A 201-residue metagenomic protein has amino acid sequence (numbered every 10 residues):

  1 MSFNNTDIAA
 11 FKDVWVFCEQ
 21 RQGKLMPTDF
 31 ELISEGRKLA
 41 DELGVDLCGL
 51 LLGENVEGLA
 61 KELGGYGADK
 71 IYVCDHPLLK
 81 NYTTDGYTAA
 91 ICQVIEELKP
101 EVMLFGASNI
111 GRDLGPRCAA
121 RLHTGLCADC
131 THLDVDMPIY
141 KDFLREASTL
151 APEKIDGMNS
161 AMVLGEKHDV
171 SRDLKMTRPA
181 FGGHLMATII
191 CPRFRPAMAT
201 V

Functional and structural regions predicted by a protein language model:
M1-V201: N-terminal glycine-rich FAD/FM-binding segment characteristic of electron-transfer flavoproteins
